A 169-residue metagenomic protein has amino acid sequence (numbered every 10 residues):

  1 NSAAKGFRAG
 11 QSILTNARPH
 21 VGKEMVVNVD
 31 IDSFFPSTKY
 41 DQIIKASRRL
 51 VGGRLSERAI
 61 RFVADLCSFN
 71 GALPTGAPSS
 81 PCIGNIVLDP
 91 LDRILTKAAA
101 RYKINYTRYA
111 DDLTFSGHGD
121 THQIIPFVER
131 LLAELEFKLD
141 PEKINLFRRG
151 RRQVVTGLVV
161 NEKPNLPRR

Functional and structural regions predicted by a protein language model:
N1: Extended, charged alpha/beta regions that create polyanion-binding interfaces
K5-H20: Short acidic (Asp/Glu) patches
P19-A110, T114-G150, L158, R168: Conserved polymerase palm-domain catalytic core
Q153: Positively charged, low-complexity, intrinsically disordered RNA-binding extensions
T156-K163: Amphipathic alpha-helical packing elements
K163-R169: C-terminal accessory nucleic-acid interaction domains of nucleic acid-metabolism proteins
